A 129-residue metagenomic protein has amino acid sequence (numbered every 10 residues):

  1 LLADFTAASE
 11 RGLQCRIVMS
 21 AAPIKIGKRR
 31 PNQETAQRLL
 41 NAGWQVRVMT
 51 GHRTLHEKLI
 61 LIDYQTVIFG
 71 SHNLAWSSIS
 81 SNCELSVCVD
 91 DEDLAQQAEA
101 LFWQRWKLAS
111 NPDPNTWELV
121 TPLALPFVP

Functional and structural regions predicted by a protein language model:
L1, H52-R53: Short beta->alpha connector loops
L1-W44: Primarily the HKD phosphodiesterase
V18-A22, T50-G51, G70-H72: Active-site-proximal beta-strand/loop segments in catalytic clefts of secreted hydrolases
Q45-M49: General small-molecule cofactor/ligand-binding pocket signal
L55, L61-P129: Signature of lipid phosphatidyltransferase scaffolds
